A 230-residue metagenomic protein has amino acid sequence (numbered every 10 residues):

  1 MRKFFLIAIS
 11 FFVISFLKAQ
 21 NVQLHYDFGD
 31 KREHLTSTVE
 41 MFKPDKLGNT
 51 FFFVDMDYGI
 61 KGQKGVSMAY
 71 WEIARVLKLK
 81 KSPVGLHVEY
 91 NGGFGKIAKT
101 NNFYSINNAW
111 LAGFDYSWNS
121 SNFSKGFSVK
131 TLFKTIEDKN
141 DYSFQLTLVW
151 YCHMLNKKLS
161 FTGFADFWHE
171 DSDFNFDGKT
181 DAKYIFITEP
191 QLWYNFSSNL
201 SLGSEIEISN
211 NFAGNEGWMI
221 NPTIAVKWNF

Functional and structural regions predicted by a protein language model:
M1-Q20: Bacterial Sec-dependent N-terminal signal peptides
K18-G62: Short glycine/proline- and aromatic-enriched beta-strand/turn motifs that initiate or cap beta-hairpins
N21-D27, K31-E33, K64-V149, G178-T180 (+1 more regions): Outer-membrane pore/translocation modules
Y26, D45, M56-Y58, L79 (+8 more regions): Short beta-strand segments enriched in hydrophobic/aromatic residues within well-folded beta-rich domains
V39-M41, T50-M56, I73-R75, F114 (+5 more regions): Membrane-embedded beta-strands that build the outer-membrane beta-barrel scaffold
L47-F52, L79-L86, S120-F127, M154-F161 (+1 more regions): Repeated loop/turn-to-beta-strand initiation elements of outer-membrane beta-barrel proteins
K134-S201, E205-N211, W228-F230: Outer-membrane beta-barrel transmembrane domain signature
M219-F230: Outer-membrane beta-barrel "beta-signal"
